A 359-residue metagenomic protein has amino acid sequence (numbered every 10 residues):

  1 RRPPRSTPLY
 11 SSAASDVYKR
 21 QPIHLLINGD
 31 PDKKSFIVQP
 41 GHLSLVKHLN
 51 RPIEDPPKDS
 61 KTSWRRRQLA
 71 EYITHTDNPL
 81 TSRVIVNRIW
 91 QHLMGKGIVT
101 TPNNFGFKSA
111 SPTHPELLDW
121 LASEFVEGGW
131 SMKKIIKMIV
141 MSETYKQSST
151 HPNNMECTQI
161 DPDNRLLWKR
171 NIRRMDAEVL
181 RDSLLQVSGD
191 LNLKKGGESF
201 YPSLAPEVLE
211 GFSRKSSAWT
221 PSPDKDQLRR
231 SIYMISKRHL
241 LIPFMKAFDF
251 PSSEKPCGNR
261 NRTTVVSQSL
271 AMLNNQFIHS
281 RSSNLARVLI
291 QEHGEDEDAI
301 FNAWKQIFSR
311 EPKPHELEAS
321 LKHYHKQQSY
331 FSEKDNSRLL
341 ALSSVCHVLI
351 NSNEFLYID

Functional and structural regions predicted by a protein language model:
R1-A14: Positively charged, low-complexity/disordered segments
S12-P223, P251-R260, L273, H279-A341: Primarily short, surface-exposed interaction patches in extracytoplasmic proteins
I235-R238, A247-P256: A structural supersecondary motif
T263-V266: Terminal end segments
V345: Globin-like tetrapyrrole-binding proteins
I358-D359: Short, solvent-exposed mixed-charge patches
